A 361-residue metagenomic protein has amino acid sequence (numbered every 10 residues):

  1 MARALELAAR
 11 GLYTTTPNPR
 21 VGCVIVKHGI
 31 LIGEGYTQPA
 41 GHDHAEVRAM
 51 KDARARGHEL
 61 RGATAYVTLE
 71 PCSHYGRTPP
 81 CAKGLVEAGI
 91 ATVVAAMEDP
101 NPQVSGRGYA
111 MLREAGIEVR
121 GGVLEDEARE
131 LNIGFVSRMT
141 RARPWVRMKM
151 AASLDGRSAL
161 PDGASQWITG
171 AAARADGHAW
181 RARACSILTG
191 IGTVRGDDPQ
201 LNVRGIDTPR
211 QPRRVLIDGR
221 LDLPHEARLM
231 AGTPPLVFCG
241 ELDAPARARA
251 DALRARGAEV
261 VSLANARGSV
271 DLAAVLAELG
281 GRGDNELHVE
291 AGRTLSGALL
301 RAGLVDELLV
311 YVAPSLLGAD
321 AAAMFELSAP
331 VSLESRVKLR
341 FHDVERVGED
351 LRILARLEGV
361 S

Functional and structural regions predicted by a protein language model:
M1-N18, E34, R77, W145-R147 (+1 more regions): Enzymes that bind and transform nitrogen-containing heteroaromatic metabolites
T14-P17, G41, Y109, V123-A151: Proteins enriched for Cys/Gly/acidic motifs involved in redox and nucleic-acid/cofactor modification
G22: Helix-turn-helix
I25-E127, R213, E241-P245, A298-L300: Zn2+-dependent cytidine deaminase-like catalytic core
K27, T140-R141, L357-E358: Active-site beta-strand termini and strand-to-loop segments that position acidic
N101, S105, G121-L124, M139-R143 (+1 more regions): Short capping loops/turns at secondary-structure boundaries
